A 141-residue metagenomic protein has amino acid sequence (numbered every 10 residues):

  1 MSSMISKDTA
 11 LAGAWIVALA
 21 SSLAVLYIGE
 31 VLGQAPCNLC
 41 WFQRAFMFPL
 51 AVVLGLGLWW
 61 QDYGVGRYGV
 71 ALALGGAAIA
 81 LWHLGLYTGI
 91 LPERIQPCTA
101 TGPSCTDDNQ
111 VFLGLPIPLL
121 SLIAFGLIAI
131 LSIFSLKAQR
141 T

Functional and structural regions predicted by a protein language model:
M1-L39, F46-T141: Secretory/periplasmic and organellar redox-cofactor proteins
